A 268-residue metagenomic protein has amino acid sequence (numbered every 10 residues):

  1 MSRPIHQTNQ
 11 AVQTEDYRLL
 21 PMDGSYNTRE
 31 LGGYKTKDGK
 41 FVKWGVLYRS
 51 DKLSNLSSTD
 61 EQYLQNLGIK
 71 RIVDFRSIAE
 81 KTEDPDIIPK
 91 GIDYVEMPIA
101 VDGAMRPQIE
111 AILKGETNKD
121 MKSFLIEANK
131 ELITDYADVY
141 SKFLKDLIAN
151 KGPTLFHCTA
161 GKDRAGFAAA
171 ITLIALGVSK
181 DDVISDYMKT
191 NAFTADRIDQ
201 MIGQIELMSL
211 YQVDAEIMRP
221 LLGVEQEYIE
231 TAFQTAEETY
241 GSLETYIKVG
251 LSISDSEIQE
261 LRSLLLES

Functional and structural regions predicted by a protein language model:
M1-T154, A168-S268: Cys-dependent protein tyrosine phosphatase-like superfamily
H157: Conserved SAM-binding loop
A160, R164-A165: Ser/Thr-glycine-rich phosphate-binding loops at phosphate-binding pockets of nucleotides, nucleotide cofactors
